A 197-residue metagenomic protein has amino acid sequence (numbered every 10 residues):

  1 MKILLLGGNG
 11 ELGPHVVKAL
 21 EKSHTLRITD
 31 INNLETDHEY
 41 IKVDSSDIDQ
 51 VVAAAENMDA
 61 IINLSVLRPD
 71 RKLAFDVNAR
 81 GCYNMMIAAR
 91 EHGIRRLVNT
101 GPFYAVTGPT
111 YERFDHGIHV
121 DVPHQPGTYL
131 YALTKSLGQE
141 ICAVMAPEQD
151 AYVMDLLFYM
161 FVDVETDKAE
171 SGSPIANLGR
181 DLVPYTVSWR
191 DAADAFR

Functional and structural regions predicted by a protein language model:
I3-S23: N-terminal Rossmann NAD(P)H-binding glycine-rich loop of SDR-like oxidoreductase domains
L6, T29, I61-S65, L97-F103 (+1 more regions): SDR active-site strand-loop-helix element
E35, K42-R80: NAD(P)H-binding glycine-rich loop region in Rossmannoid oxidoreductase-like domains and their noncatalytic homologs
V77-C82, M86, V98, T134-K135: Short alpha-helix in the Rossmann-fold core of NAD(P)-dependent oxidoreductases
N84-T128: Conserved Rossmann-fold NAD(P)-dependent oxidoreductase catalytic core, especially the SDR/UDP-sugar
A105-T107, L130, E148-S173: Flexible, glycine-rich beta-alpha linker
E112-D150: Catalytic helix-loop patch of NAD(P)-dependent Rossmann-fold dehydrogenases
L133, M154-F158, A176-R197: Substrate-positioning beta->alpha
